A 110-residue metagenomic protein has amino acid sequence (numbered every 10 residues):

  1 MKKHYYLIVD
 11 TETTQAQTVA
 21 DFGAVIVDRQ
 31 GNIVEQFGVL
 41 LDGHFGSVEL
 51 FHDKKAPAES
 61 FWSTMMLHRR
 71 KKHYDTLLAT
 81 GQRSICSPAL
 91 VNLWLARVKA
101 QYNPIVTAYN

Functional and structural regions predicted by a protein language model:
H4-L7, T13-Y109: Conserved non-catalytic scaffold segment of RNase H-like nuclease domains
